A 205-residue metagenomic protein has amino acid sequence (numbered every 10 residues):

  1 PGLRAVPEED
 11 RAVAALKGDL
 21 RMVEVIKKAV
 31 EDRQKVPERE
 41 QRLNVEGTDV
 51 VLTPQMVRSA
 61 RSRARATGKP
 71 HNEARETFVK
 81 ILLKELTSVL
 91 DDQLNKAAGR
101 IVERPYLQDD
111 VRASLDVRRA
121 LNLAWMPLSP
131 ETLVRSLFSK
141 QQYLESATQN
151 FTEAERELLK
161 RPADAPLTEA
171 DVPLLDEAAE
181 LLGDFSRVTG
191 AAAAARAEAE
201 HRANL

Functional and structural regions predicted by a protein language model:
P1-N150: Conserved ATP-dependent motor core of P-loop NTPases, especially the RecA-like helicase ATPase domain
F78-V79, D110-L205: Conserved helicase/translocase P-loop NTPase motor core
